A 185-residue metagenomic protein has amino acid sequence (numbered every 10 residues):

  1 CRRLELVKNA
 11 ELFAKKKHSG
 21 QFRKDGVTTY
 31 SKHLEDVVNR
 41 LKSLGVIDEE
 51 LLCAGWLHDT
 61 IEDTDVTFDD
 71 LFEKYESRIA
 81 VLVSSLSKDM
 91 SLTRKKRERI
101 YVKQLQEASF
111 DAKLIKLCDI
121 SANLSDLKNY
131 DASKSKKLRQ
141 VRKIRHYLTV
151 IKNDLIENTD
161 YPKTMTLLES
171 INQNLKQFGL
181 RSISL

Functional and structural regions predicted by a protein language model:
C1-L185: Active-site helical microenvironments for divalent-metal-assisted chemistry
